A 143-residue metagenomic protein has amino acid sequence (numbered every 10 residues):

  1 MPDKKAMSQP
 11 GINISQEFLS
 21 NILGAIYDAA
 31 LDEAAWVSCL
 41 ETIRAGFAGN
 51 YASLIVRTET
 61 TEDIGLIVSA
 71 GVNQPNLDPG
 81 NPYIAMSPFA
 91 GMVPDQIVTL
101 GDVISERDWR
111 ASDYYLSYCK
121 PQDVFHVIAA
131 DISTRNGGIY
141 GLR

Functional and structural regions predicted by a protein language model:
P2-R143: Regulatory input/activation interfaces that engage signals or partners
